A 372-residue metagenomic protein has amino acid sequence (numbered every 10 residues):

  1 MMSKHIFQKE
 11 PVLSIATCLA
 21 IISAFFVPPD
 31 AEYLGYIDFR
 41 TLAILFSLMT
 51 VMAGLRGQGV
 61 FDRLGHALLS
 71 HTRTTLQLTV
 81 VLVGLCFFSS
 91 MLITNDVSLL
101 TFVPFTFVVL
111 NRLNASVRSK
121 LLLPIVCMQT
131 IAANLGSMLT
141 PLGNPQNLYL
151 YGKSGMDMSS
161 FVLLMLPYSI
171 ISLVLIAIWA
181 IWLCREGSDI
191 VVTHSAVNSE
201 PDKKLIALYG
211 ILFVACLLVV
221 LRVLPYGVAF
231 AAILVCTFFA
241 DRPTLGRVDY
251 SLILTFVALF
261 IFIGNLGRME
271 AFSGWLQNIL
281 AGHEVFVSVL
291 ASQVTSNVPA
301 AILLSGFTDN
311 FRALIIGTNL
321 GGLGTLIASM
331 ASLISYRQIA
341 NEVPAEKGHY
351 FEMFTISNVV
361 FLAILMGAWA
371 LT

Functional and structural regions predicted by a protein language model:
M2, H66, L183-G210, F239-G246: Flexible interhelical linker loops that connect adjacent transmembrane helices in multi-pass membrane transporters
S3-E32, L42-G59, I181-E186, A215-P243 (+3 more regions): Structural signal for alpha-helical transmembrane segments and their membrane-water exit/capping regions in multi-pass
S3-K9, A31-T41, M156-Y168, N198-D202 (+5 more regions): Interfacial loop-to-helix junctions that mark the boundaries of transmembrane helices in multi-pass membrane
Y36, Q58, D62-G65, I211-D309: Transmembrane helical segments that form the transport core of multi-pass membrane transport proteins
F39-T41, S70-V83, L113-I125, K203-A207 (+2 more regions): Membrane-interfacial loop-to-helix junctions in multi-pass transporters
F88-M138, I302-I315, P344-E346, N358 (+1 more regions): Hydrophobic transmembrane alpha-helices that form the pore/transport pathway of multi-pass ion and small-solute
V117-C184, I190-H194, R337-G367: Membrane-core helix-loop-helix motifs of multi-pass transport proteins
V162-L173, F286-T372: C-terminal transmembrane helix pair
